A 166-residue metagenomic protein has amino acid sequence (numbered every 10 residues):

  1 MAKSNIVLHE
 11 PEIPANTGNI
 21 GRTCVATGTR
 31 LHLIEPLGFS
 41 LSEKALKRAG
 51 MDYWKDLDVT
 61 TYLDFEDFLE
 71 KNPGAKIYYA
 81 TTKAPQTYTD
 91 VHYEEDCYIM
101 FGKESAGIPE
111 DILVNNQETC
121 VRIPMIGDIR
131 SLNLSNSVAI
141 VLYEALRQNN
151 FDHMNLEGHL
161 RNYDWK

Functional and structural regions predicted by a protein language model:
M1-K166: Post-transcriptional modification and biogenesis factors for structured RNAs of the translation apparatus
